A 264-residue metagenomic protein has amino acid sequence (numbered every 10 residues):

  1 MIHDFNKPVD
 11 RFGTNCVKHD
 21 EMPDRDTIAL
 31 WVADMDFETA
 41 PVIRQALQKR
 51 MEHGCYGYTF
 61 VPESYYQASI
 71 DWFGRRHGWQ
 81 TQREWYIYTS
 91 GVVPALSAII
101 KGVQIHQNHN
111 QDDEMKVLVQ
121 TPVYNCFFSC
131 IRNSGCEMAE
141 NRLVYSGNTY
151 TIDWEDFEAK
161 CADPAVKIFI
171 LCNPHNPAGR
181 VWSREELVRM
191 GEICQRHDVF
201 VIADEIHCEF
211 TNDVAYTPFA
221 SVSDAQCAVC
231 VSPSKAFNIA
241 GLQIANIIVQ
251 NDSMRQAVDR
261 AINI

Functional and structural regions predicted by a protein language model:
I2-A98: N-terminal small-domain helix-loop-helix segment of the aminotransferase-like
I28-L30, L118, A139, I202 (+2 more regions): Hydrophobic/aromatic beta-strand patches that form the interior of the parallel beta-sheet core in alpha/beta enzyme
A33-M35, N173-P177, K235: Short glycine-rich anion-binding loops that position phosphate/pyrophosphate groups of nucleotides and phosphorylated
Q45, A225-I264: Conserved core segment of the aminotransferase class I/II
Y56-E192, C208-S223, A228: Conserved core of the PLP fold type I
N173, V201-I202: Residue-level marker for buried hydrophobic side chains located in beta-strands that build the well-ordered beta-sheet
E205: Walker B catalytic acidic pair
